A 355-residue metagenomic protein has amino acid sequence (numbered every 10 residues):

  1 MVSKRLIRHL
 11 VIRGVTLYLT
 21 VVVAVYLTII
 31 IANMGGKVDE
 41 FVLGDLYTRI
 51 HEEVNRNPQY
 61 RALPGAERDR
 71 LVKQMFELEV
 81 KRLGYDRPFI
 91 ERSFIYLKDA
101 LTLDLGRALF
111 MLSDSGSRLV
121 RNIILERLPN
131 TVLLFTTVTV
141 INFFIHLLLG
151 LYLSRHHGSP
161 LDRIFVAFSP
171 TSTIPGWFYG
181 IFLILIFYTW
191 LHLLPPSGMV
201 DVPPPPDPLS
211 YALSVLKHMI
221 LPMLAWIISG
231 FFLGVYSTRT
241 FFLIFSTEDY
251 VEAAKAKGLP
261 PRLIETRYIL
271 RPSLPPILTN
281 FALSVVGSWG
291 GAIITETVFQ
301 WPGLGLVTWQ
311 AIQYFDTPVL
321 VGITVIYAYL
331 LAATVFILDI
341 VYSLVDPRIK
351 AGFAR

Functional and structural regions predicted by a protein language model:
M1-I7, D86-I90, L105-R121, H157 (+3 more regions): Short, membrane-interfacial amphipathic segments enriched in basic
M1-Y18, A256-K257: N-terminal Sec/SRP start-transfer signal
L6, L10, G14, M75 (+11 more regions): Hydrophobic alpha-helical segments of integral membrane proteins, encompassing both true transmembrane helices
I7, L128-P129, L133, T137-L161 (+4 more regions): Alpha-helical transmembrane segments of integral membrane proteins, especially multi-pass inner/plasma-membrane
L17, T48, P170, L185-I186 (+2 more regions): Residue-level recognition of pore/gate-forming positions within transmembrane alpha-helices of multi-pass
V21-I90, L193-A212: Hydrophobic alpha-helical transmembrane segments of membrane transport/permease proteins and related membrane-embedded
L27-G36, A167-G198, A225-I227: Membrane-water interface segments at the C-terminal ends of transmembrane alpha-helices in multi-pass inner-membrane
E79-L147: An internal, D/E-rich "acidic patch" concept
